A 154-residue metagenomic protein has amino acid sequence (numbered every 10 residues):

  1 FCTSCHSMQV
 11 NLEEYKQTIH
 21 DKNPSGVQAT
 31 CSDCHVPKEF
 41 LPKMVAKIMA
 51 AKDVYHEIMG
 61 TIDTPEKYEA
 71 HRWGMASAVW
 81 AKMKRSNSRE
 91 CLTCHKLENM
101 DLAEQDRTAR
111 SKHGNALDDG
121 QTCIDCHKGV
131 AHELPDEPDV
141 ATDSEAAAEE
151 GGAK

Functional and structural regions predicted by a protein language model:
F1-M44, E69-K154: Sequence context surrounding c-type heme c attachment/ligation sites in exported
L41-R72: Membrane-interface helix-loop-helix modules in multi-pass inner-membrane proteins
